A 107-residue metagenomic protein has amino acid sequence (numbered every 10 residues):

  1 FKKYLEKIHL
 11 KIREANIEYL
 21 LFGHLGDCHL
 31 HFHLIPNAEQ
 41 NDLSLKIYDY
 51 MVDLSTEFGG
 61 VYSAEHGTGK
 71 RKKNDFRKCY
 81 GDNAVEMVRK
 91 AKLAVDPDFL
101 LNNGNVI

Functional and structural regions predicted by a protein language model:
F1-I107: Conserved glycine-rich FAD pyrophosphate-binding loop
